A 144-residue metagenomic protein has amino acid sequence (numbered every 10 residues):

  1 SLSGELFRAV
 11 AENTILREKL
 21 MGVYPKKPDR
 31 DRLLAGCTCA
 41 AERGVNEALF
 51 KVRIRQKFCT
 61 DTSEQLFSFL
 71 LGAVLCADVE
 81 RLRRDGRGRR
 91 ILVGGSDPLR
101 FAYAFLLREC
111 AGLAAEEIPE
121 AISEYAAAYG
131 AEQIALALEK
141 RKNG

Functional and structural regions predicted by a protein language model:
S1-C39: Glycine-rich phosphate-binding loop plus the immediately following alpha-helix
S3, E42, E64, S68-G72 (+3 more regions): Generic structural signal for well-ordered, non-membrane alpha-helical segments in soluble metabolic enzymes
F7, A11, I15, A73 (+1 more regions): Glycine-rich phosphate-binding/hydrolytic loop that grips phosphoryl groups
N13-R17, V52, D78, L82 (+1 more regions): Change "in soluble alpha/beta enzymes" to "in soluble alpha/beta proteins
T38-R81: Adenine-nucleotide phosphate-binding core of ATP-dependent small-molecule kinases
R83-R90, L113: Short, surface-exposed connector motifs at secondary-structure boundaries
G88-L106: Glycine-rich phosphate-binding loops at beta-strand->alpha-helix junctions
R108-I118: Structural alpha-beta junctions
